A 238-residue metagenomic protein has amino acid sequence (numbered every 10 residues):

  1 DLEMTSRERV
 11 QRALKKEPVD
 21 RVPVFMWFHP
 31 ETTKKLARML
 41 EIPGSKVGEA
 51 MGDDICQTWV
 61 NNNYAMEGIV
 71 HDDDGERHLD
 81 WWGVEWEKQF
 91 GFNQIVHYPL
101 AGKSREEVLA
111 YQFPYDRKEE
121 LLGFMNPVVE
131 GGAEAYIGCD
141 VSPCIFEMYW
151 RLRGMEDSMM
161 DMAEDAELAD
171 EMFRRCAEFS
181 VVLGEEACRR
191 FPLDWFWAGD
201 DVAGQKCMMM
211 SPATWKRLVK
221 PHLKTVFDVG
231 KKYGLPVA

Functional and structural regions predicted by a protein language model:
D1-P43, L79, K88, A110-A238: Active-site loop segments of alpha/beta catalytic cores
M4, K46-G48, Q57, E85-K88 (+1 more regions): N-acyltransferase acceptor-side catalytic subdomain
P18, E49-C56, H71-D74, G131-A133: Short, solvent-exposed loop/edge-beta patches enriched in aromatic
A37-G68: Segments that shape or occlude catalytic/ligand-binding pockets
V47-T58, Y98-Y111, V141-L152: An N-terminal domain-start capping segment
N61, F92, D201: Residue-level "edge-of-site" marker
N63-H71, I95-K103, A177-G184, P236-A238: Noncatalytic linker/hinge segments flanking ATPase motor cores
E67-R117, E134-Y136: A contiguous, low-structure linker/loop signature
